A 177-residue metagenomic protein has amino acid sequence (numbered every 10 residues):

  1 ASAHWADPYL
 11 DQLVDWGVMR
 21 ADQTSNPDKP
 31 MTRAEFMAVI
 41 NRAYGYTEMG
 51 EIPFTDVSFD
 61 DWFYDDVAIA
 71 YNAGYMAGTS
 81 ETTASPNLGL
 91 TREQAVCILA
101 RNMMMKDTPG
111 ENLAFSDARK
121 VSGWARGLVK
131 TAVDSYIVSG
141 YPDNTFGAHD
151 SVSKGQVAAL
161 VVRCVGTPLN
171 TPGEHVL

Functional and structural regions predicted by a protein language model:
A1-D7, D15-D66, N72-E93, L99-R126 (+2 more regions): Feature responds to low-complexity, polar/acidic, surface-exposed segments characteristic of secreted/exported proteins
Q12-L13, A70, A132: PEST-like intrinsically disordered low-complexity regions enriched in serine, proline, threonine and acidic/polar
V129: Catalytic cores of secreted/periplasmic or lumenal enzymes
S153-L160: C-terminal/domain-terminus segments
